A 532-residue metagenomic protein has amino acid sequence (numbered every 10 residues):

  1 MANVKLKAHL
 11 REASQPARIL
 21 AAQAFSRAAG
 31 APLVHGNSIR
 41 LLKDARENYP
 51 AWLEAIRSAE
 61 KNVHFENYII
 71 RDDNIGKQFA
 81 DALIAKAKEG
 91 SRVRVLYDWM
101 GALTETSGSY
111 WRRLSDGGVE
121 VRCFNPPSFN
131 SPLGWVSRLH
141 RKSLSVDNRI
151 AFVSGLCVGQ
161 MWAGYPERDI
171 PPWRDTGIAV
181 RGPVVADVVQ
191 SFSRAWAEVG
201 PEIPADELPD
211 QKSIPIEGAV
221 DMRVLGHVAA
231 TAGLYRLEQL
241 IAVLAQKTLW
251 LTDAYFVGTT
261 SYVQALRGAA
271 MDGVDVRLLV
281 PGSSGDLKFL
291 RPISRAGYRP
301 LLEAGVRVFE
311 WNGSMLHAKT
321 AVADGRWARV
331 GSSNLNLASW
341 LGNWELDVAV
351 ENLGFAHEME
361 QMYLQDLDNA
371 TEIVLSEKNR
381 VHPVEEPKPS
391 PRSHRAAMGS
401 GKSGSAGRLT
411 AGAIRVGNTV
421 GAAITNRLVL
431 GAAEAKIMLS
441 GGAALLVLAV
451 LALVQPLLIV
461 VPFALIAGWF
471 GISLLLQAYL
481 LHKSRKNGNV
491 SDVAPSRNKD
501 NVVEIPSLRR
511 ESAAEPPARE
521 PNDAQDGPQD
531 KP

Functional and structural regions predicted by a protein language model:
A2-L446, S473, I505, Q529-P532: Charged, low-complexity intrinsically disordered terminal segments
S143-D147, G441, H482, A514-E515 (+1 more regions): Intrinsically disordered, low-complexity segments enriched in polar/charged small residues
A435-I437, N487, V493, P521 (+1 more regions): Localized chelating/binding microdomains that coordinate divalent metal ions or stabilize phosphate-bearing
S440-A444, V461-G468: Hydrophobic alpha-helical membrane-embedded or membrane-associated segments
L448-L465: Membrane-interfacial hairpin junctions
W469-G488: Membrane-helix interfacial anchor on the cytosolic side
V490-D500: Membrane-cytosol interface motif
D500-P532: Long, low-complexity, intrinsically disordered segments
